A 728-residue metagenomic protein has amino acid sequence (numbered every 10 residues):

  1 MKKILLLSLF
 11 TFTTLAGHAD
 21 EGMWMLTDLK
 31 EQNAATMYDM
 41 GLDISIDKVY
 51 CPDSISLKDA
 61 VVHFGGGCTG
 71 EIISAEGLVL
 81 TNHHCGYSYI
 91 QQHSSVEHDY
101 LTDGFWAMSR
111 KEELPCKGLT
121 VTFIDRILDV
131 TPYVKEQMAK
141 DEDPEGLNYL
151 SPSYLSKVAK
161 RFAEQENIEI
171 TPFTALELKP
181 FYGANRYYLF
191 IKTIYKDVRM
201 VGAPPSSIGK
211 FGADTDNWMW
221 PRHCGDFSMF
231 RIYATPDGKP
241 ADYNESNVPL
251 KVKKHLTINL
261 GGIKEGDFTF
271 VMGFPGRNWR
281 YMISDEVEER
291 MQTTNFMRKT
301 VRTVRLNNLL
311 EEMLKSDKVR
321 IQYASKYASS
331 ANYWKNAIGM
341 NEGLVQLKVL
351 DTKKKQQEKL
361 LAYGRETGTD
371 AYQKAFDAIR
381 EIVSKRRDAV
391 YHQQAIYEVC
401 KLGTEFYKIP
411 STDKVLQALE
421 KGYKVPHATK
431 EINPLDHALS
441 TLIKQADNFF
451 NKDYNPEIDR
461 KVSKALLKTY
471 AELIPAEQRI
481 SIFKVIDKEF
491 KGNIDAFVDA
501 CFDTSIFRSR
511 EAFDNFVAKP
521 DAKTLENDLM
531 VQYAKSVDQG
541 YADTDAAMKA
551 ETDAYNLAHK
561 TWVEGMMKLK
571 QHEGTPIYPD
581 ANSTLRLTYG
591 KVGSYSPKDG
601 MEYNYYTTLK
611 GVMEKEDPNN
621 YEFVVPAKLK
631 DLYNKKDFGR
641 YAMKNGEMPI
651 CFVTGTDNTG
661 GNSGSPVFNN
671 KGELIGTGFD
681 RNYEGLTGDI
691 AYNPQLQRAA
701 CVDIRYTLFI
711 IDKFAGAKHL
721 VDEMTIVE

Functional and structural regions predicted by a protein language model:
M1-I4: Positively charged n-region of N-terminal signal peptides that target proteins for export
S8, L15-E728: Terminal presequence/propeptide segments associated with secretion/organelle targeting and zymogen/polyprotein
